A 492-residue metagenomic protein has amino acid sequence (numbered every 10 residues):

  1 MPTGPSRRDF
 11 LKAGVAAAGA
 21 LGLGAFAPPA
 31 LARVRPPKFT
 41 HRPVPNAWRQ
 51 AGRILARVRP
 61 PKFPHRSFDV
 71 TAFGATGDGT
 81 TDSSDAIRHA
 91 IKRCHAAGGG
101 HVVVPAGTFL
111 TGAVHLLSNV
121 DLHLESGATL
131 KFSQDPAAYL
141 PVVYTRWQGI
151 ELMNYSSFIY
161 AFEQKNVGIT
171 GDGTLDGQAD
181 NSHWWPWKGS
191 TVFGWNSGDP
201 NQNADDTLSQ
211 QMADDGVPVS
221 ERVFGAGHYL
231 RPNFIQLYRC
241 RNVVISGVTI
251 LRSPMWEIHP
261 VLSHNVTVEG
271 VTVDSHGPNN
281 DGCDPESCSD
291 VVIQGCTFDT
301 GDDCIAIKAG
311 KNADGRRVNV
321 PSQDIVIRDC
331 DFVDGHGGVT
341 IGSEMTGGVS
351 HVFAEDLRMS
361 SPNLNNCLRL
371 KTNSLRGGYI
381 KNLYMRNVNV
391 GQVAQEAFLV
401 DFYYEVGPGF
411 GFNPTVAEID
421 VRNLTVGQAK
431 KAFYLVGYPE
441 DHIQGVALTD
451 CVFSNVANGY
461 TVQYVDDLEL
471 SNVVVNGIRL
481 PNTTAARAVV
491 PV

Functional and structural regions predicted by a protein language model:
P2-V492: Extracellular/periplasmic carbohydrate-active domains that bind, remodel, or depolymerize complex polysaccharides
